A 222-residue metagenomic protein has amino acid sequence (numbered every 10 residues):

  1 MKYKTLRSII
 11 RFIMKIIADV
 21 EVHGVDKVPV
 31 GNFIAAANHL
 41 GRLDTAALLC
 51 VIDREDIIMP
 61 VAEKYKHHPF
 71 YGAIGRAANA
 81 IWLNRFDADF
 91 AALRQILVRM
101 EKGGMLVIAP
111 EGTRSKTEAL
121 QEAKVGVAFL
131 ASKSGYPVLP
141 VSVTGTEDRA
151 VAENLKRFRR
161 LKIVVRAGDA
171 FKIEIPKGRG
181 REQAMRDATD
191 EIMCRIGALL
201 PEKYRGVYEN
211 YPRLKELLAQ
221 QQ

Functional and structural regions predicted by a protein language model:
M1-F12, V20-V30, V98-E101, F158 (+4 more regions): Membrane-interfacial terminal anchoring regions of lipid-handling membrane enzymes
L6, H23, K27-D87, Q95: Catalytic core of membrane glycerolipid acyltransferases/transacylases, capturing the structured, soluble-facing
K15-V22, D87, E147-R149: Short gly/ser/thr-rich secondary-structure transition/capping motifs
L43-T45, H67-H68, A91-A92, D148-N154 (+1 more regions): A short, acidic/glycine-rich surface segment
F86-D89, L120: A conditional alpha-helix N-cap/helix-loop micro-motif detector
L97-A128, S134: Catalytic-site beta-strand/loop segments enriched in glycine and acidic/polar residues
A119-Q183, R213-A219: A cross-family acyltransferase "interaction/gating" segment
